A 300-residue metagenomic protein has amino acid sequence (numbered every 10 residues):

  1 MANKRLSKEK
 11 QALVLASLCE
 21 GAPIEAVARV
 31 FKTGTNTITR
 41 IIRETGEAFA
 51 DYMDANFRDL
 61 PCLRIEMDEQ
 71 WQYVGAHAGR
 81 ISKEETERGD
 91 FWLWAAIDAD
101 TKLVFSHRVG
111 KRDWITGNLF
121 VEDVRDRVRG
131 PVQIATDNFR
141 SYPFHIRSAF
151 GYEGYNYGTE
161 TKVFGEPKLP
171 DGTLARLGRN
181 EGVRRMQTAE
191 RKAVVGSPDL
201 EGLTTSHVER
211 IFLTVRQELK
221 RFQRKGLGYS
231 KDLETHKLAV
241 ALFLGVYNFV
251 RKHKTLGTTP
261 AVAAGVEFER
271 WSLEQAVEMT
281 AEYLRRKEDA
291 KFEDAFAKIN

Functional and structural regions predicted by a protein language model:
M1-N300: Residue-level recognition of single "structural anchor" positions that define or cap local secondary structure
